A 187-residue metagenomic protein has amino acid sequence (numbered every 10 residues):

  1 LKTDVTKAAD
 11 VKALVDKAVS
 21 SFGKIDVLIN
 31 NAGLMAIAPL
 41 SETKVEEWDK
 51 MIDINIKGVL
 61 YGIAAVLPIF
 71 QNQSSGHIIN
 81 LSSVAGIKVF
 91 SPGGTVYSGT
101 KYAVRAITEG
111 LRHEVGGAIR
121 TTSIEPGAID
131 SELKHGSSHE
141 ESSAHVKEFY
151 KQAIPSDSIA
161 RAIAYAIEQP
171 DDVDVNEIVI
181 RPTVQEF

Functional and structural regions predicted by a protein language model:
K2-A13, V45: The beta1-alpha1 cofactor-binding region of Rossmann-like NAD(H)/NADP(H)-dependent oxidoreductases
K17-L28, A36, R120: A glycine-rich helix->loop->beta "capping" turn within Rossmann-like NAD(P)(H)-dependent oxidoreductase domains
P39-L40, E47-I52: Substrate-binding pocket helix/loop in short-chain dehydrogenase/reductase
T43, V89-S98, G110: Active-site loop-to-helix junction immediately N-terminal to the catalytic Tyr of the SDR YXXXK motif in Rossmann-fold
I63, T100: Active-site helix of classical SDR
S83: Residue(s) in the substrate-gating loop at a strand-loop-helix junction that position the organic substrate next
S123-I124, S143-E186: C-terminal helical subdomain
